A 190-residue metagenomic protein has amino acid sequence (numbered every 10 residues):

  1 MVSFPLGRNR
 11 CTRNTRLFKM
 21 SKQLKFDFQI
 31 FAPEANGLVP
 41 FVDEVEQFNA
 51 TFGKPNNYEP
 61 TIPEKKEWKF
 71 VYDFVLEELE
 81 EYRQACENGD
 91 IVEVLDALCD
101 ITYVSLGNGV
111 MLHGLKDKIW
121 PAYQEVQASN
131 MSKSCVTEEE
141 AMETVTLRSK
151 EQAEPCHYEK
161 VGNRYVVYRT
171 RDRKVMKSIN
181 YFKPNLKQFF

Functional and structural regions predicted by a protein language model:
S21-F190: Flexible "arm" and connector segments at domain edges
